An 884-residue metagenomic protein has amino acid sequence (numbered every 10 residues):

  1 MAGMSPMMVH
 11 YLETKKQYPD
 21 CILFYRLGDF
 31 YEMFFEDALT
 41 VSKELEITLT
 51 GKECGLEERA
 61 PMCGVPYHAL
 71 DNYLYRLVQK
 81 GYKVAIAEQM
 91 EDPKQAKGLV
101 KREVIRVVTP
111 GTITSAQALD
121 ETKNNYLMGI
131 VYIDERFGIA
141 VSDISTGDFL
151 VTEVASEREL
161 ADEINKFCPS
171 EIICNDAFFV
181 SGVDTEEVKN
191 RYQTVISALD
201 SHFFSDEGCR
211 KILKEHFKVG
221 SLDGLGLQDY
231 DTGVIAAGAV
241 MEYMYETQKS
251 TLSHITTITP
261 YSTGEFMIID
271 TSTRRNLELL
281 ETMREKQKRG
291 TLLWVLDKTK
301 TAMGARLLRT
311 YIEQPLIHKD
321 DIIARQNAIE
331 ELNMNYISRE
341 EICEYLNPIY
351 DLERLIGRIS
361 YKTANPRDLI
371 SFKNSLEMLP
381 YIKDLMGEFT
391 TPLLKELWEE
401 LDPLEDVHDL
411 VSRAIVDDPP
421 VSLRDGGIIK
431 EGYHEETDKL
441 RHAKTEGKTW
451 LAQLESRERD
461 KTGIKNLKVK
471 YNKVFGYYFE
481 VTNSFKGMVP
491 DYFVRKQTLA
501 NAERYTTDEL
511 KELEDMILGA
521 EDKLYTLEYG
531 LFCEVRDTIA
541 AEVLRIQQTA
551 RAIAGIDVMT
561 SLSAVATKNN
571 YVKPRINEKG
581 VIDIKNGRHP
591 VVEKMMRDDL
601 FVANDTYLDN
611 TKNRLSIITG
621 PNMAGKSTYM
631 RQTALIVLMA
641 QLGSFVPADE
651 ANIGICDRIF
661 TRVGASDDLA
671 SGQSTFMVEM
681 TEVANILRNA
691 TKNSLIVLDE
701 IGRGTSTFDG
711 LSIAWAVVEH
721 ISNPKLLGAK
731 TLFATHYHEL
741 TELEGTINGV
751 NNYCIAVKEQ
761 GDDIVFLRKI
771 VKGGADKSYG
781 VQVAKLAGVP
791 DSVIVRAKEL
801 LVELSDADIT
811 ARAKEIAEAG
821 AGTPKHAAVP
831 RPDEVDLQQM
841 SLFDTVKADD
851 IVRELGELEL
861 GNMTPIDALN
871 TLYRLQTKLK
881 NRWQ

Functional and structural regions predicted by a protein language model:
M1-E331, N347-S360, A364-S456, T823-P830 (+1 more regions): Charged catalytic and DNA/RNA-contacting regions of genome-maintenance and nucleic-acid-processing enzymes
F35-A38, Y230, K300-T301, Y311 (+4 more regions): ATPase nucleotide-binding head domains, primarily ABC-like/P-loop NTPase cores
A87, P110-L119, T251, F389-L393 (+6 more regions): Active-site phosphate-binding and catalytic loops of NTP-dependent enzymes
I164, P169-A177, V183, A198 (+3 more regions): Conserved catalytic alpha/beta cores of large enzymes that bind or transform nucleotide phosphates and polynucleotides
F204-I212, V219, M267-T271, M283 (+5 more regions): Amphipathic heptad-repeat alpha-helical coiled-coil/stalk segments that mediate oligomerization, filament/stalk
I322, I329, R339-Y345, F372 (+12 more regions): Amphipathic alpha-helical coiled-coil segments
D351, Y361, N365, S375-M378 (+4 more regions): Charged, surface-exposed helical/loop "interaction arms" that form contiguous linear patches used for dimerization
S841-Q884: C-terminal tails and terminal domains of large nucleic-acid-associated and other macromolecular-machine proteins
